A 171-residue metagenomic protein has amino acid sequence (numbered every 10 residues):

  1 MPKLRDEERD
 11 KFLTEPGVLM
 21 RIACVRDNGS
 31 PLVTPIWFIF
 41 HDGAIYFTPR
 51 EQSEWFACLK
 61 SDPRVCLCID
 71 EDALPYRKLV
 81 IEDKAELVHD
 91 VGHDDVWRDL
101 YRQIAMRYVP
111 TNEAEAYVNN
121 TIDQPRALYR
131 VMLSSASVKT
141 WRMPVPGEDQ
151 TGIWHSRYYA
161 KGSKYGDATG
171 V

Functional and structural regions predicted by a protein language model:
M1-L4, K78-V171: Charged, gly/pro-rich active-site loop segments
M1-R21: Short, basic/aromatic recognition patches
R9-D10, F56, Y101: Short amphipathic alpha-helical segments and helix-helix/interface helices
L13-T14, K60-S61, I122: Alpha-helix boundary recognition
G17-E51, A57-L59, V65-I69, K78-V80: Short beta-strand segments
C24, E71, M132-S135: Short, structured patches in soluble enzyme cores that scaffold and shape functional sites
N28-S30, A73-P75, N119-D123: A short beta-turn/loop motif at secondary-structure boundaries
S53-W55, L74, V145-P146: Short, surface-exposed beta-strand-loop junctions and turns on beta-sheet-rich folds
